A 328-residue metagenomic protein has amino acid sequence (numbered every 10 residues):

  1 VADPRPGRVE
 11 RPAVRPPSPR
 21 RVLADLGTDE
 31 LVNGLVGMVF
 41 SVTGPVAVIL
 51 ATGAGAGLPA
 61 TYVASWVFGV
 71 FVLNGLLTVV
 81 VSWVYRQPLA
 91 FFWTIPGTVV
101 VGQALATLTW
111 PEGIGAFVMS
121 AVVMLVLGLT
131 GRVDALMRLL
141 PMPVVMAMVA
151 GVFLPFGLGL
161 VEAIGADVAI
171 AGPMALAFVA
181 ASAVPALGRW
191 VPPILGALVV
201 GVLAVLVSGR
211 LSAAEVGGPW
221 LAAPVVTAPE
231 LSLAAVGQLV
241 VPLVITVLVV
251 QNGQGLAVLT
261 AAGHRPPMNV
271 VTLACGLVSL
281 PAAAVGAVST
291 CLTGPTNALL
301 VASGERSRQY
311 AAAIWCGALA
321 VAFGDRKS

Functional and structural regions predicted by a protein language model:
V1-N33, G209, A213-V226: Intrinsically disordered, low-complexity non-transmembrane regions of multi-pass membrane transporters
P12-D29, A51-V80, V241-Y310: Membrane-embedded helical hairpins/re-entrant loop segments and their flanking transmembrane helices within multi-pass
L31-P45, A171, P192-P193, V207-R210 (+1 more regions): Hydrophobic, membrane-embedded alpha-helices of multi-pass small-molecule transporters
V48-V63, W83-Q87, Q103-L108: Short, hydrophobic transmembrane alpha-helix segments
A56-V72, L108-V122, V144, V161-P173 (+2 more regions): Structural signature of hydrophobic alpha-helical transmembrane segments
Y85-T98, M137-V145, W190-P192, R265-V270 (+2 more regions): Short, non-helical or kinked segments that cap or interrupt transmembrane helices
V100-A106, S182, T296-A312, C316: Interfacial segments of multi-pass membrane proteins
L105-S212, W315-K327: Membrane-embedded alpha-helical modules
